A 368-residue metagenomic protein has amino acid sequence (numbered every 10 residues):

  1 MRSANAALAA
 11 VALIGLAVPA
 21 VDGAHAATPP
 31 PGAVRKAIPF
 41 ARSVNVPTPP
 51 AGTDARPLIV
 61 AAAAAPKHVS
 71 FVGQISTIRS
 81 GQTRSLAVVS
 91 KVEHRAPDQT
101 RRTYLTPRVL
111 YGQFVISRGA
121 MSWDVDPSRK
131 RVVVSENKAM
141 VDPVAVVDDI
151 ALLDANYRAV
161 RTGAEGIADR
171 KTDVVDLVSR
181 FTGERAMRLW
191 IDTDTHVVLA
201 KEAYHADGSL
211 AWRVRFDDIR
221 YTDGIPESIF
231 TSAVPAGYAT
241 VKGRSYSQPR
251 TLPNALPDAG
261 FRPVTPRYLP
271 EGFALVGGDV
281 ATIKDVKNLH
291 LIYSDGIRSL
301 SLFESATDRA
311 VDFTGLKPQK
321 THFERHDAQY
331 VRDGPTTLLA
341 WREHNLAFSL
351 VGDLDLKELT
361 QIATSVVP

Functional and structural regions predicted by a protein language model:
M1-L8: Bacterial N-terminal signal peptides that target proteins for export
R2, A27-K130, A155-A206: N-terminal mature ectodomain segment of secretory-pathway/periplasmic proteins
A9-P19: Bacterial N-terminal signal peptides
K36-V72, S76-R79, S232-A281, V366: Juxtamembrane extracytoplasmic segments of single-/few-pass membrane proteins
A87-K91, V133, K242-L346, L354-K357 (+1 more regions): Short, solvent-exposed recognition patches
D124-A145: Acidic/charged, solvent-exposed loop-and-adjacent secondary-structure segments enriched in E/D, K/R, S/T, and G/P
A145-Y204, A236-H290: Extended beta-strand-rich segments in extracellular/periplasmic secretory proteins, especially within noncatalytic
T195-V197, Y204-S228, H344-P368: Surface-exposed amphipathic alpha-helical segments
